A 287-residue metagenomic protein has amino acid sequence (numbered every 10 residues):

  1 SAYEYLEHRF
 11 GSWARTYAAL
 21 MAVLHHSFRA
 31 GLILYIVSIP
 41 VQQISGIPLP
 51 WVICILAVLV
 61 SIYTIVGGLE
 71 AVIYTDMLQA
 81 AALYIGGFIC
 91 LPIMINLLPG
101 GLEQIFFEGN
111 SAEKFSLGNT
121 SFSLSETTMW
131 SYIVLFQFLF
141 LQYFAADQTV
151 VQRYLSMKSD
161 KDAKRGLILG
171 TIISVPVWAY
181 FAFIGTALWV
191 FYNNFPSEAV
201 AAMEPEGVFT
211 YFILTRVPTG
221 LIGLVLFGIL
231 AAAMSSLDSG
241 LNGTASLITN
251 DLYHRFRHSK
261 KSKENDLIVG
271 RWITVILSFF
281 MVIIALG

Functional and structural regions predicted by a protein language model:
S1-G287: Membrane-embedded helix-loop-helix hairpins and adjacent transmembrane boundary segments in multi-pass transporters
